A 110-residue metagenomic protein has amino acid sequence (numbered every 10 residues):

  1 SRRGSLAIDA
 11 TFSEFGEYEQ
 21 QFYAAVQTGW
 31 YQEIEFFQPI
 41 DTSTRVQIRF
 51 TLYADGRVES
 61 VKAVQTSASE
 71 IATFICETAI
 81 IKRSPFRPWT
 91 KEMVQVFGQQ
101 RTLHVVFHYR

Functional and structural regions predicted by a protein language model:
S1-D9, A24-W30, Y53-Q65, F74-R110: Conserved "boundary/linchpin" sites in short secondary-structure elements
D9-Q20, S67-I71: Soluble non-cytosolic domains of exported or imported proteins
I34-P39, E92: Surface-exposed patches in mature extracellular/periplasmic domains of secreted proteins
Q38-I40, V64-A68: Short acidic, glycine/proline-enriched loop segments that cap or flank alpha-helices
D41-Q47: Short, small/polar residue-rich loop motifs at catalytic or cofactor-binding pockets
